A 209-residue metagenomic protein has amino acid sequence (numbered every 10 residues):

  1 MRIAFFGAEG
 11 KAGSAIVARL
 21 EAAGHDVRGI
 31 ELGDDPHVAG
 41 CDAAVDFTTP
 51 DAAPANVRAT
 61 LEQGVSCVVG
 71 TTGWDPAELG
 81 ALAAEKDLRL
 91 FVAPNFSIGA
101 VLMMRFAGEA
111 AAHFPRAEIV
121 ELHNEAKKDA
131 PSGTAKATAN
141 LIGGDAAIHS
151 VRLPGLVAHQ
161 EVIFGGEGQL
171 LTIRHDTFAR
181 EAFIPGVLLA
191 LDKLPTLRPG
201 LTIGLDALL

Functional and structural regions predicted by a protein language model:
R2-A4, K11-C41, D51, P115-L209: C-terminal substrate-binding/catalytic lobe of Rossmann-fold NAD(P)-dependent oxidoreductases
G13, A53-P54, D75-E78: Short, well-ordered alpha-helical microsegments
A15, A55, L102-R105, G133: Generic recognition of short, well-ordered alpha-helical segments
L32, T72-W74, N95-S97, L122-E125: Short, ordered loop/turn segments at secondary-structure junctions
A44-V45, V68: N-terminal Rossmann-like NAD(P) cofactor-binding module of classical short-chain dehydrogenase/reductase
T48-T49, T72: Short glycine-/small-residue-rich Rossmann-like dinucleotide-binding loops
R58, Q63, T71-F91, S97-V101 (+1 more regions): Rossmann-fold NAD(P)-binding glycine/threonine-rich loop
V69, L90-A93, I119-E121, L201: General beta-strand structural signal in soluble alpha/beta enzymes
